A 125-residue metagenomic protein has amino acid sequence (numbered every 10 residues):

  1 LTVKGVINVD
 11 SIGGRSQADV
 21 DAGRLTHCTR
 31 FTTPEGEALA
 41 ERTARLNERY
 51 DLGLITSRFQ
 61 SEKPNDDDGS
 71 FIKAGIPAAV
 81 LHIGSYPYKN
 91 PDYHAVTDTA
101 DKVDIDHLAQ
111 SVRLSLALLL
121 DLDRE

Functional and structural regions predicted by a protein language model:
L1-V80: Metal-dependent peptidase/peptidase-like ectodomains
S85-E125: His/Asp/Glu-rich mid-to-C-terminal helical/loop segments that flank catalytic regions of hydrolases
